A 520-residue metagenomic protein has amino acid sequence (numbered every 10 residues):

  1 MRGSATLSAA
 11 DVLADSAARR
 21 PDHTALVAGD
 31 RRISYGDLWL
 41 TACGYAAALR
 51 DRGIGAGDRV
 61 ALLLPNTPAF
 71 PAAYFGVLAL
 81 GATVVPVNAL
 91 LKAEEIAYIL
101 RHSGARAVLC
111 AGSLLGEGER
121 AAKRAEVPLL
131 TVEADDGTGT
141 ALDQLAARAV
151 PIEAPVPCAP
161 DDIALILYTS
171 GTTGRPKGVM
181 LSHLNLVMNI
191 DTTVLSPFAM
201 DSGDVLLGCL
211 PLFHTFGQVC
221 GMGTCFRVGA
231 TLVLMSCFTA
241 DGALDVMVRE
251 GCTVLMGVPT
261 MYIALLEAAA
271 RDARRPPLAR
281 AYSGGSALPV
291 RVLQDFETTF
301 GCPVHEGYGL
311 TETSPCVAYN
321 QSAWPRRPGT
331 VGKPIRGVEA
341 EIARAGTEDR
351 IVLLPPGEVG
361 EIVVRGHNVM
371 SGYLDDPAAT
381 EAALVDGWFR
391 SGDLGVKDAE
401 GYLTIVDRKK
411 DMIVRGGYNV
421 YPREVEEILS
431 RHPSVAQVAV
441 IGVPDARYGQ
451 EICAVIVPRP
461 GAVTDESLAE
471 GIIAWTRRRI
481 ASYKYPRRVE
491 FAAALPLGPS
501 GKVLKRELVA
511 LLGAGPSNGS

Functional and structural regions predicted by a protein language model:
R2-A9, A14, D22-T67, P71-F75 (+2 more regions): Conserved AMP-binding/adenylate-forming core of the ANL superfamily
T6-L7, P21-D22, T138, A149-Y168 (+2 more regions): Conserved pre-ATP/AMP-binding loop-to-beta segment of ANL
D30, L115-P160, N518: ANL superfamily adenylate-forming
S34-G36, A164-M188: Conserved AMP-binding A3 loop
L91, V108-C110, L255, G366 (+5 more regions): AMP-binding/adenylate-forming catalytic core of the ANL superfamily
G104-A107, K123-V132, V205-L207, V233 (+3 more regions): Conserved helix-loop-beta element of the AMP-binding
V187-V205, F213-V254, A264, A268-A269: Conserved AMP-binding/adenylation subdomain of ANL enzymes
A230, A281, L288-H305, E312-L403 (+2 more regions): Conserved AMP-binding/adenylate-forming
